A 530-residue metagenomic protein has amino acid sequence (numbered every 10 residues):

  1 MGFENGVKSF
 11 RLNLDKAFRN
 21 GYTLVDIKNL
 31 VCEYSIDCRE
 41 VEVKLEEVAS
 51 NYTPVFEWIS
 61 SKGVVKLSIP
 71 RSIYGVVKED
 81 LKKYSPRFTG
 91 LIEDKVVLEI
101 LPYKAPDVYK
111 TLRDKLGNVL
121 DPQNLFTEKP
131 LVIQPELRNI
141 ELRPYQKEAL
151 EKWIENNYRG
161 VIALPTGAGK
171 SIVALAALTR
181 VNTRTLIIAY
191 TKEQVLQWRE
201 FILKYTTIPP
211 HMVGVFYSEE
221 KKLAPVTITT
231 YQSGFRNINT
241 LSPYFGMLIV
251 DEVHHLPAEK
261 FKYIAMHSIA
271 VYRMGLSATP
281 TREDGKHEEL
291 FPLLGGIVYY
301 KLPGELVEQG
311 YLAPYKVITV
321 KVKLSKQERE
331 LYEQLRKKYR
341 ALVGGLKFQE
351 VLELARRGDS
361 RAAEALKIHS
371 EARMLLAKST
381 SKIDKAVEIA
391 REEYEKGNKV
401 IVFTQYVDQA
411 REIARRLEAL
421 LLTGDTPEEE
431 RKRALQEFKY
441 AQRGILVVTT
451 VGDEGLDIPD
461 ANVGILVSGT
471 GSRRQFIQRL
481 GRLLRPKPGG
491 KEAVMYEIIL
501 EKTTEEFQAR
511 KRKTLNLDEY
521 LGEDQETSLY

Functional and structural regions predicted by a protein language model:
F126-A163: Conserved pre-motif I regulatory segment
N156-L178: Walker A/P-loop
L196, H211-K222, K399-F403, D408-D453 (+1 more regions): Conserved helicase ATPase core of P-loop NTP-dependent helicases/translocases
Y217-M247, A258-Y263: Conserved helix/coil segment N-terminal to the catalytic DExD/H
P243-G246, E288, V447, E454-T470 (+2 more regions): A short beta-strand element within the Helicase C-terminal
M247, H254-V317, S325-E328: Post-DEXD/H (motif II) to motif III coupling segment of the RecA-like Helicase ATP-binding lobe
V351-R431: Conserved helicase/translocase motor-coupling segment
R482-K511: Conserved segment of the helicase C-terminal RecA-like domain
